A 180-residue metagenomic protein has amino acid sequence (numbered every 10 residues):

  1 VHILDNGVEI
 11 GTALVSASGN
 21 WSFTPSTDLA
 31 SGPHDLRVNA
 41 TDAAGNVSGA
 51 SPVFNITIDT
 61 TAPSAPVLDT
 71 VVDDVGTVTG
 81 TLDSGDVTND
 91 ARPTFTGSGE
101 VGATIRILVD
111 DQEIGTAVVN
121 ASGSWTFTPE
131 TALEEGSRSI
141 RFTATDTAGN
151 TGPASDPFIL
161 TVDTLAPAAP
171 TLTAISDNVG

Functional and structural regions predicted by a protein language model:
V1, S98-T104: Short proline/glycine-enriched turn/loop motifs at strand-loop junctions of beta-rich domains
I3-D5, I107-D111: Conserved aromatic beta-strand anchor motif in extracellular beta-sandwich/beta-rich domains
G19-P25, G123-F127: Short strand-edge motifs at loop-to-beta-strand transitions and within beta-strands of extracellular beta-rich domains
S26-P33, E130-S137: Surface-exposed, short loops/turns at beta-strand junctions within beta-sandwich domains
S48, P52-G76, D146, A154-G180: Flexible, low-complexity linkers/stalks enriched in Thr/Pro that connect modular domains
A91-F95: Structural beta-strand segments of beta-rich domains
